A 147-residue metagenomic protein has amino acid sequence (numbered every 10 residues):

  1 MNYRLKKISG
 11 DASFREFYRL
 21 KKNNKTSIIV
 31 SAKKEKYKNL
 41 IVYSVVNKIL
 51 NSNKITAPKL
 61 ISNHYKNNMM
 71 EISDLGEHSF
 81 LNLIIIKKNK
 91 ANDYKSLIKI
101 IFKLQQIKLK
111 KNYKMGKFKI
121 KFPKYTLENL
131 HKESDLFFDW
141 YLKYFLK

Functional and structural regions predicted by a protein language model:
M1-R4, V42: Short Pro/Gly-enriched beta-strand edge/turn motifs at strand-loop
Y3, L146-K147: Short, surface-exposed acidic
Y3-K21: ATP-binding glycine-rich phosphate-binding loop
I8, I72, F137: Hydrophobic residues at beta-strand termini and immediately following loops that shape nucleotide-binding pockets
Y18-K132: ATP-binding pocket architecture of kinase catalytic cores
K132-L146: Active-site activation/catalytic loop segments of kinase-like enzymes and analogous catalytic loops in related
